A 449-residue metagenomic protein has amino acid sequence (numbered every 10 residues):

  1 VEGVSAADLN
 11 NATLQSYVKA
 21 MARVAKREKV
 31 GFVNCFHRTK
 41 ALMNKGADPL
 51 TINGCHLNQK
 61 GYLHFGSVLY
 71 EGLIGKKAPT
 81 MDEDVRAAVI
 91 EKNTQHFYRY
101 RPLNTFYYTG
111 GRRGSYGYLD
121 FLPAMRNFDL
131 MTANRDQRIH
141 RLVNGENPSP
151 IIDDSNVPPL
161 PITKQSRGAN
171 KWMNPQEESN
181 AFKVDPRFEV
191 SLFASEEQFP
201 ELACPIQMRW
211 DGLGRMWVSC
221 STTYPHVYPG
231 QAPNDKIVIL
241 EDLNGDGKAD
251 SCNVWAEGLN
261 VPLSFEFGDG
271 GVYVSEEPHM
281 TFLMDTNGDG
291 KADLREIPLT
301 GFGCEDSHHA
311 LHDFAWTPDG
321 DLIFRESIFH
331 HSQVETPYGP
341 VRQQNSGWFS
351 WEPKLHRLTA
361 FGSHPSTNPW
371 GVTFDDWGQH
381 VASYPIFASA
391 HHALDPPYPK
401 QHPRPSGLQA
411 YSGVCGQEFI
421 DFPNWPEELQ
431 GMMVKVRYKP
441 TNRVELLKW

Functional and structural regions predicted by a protein language model:
V1-G3, C35-R38, S327, P385: Active-site-proximal beta-strand/loop segments in catalytic clefts of secreted hydrolases
G3-C35: Substrate-gating cap/lid alpha-helix
V4-T13, H56, L299-E305, L358: The substrate-binding groove and active-site-proximal loops of carbohydrate-active enzymes, especially glycoside
D8-S16, C55-L63, L408: Soluble non-cytosolic domains of exported or imported proteins
A22-V30, N44, Y70-A78, D242 (+2 more regions): Sec-exported extracytoplasmic/periplasmic mature domains
R27, D48-K171: Conserved catalytic region of serine esterases and O-acyltransferases that act on ester linkages in lipids
D154-W449: Beta-propeller domains with acidic blade repeats across secreted/periplasmic ectodomains and cytosolic WD/CNH propellers
